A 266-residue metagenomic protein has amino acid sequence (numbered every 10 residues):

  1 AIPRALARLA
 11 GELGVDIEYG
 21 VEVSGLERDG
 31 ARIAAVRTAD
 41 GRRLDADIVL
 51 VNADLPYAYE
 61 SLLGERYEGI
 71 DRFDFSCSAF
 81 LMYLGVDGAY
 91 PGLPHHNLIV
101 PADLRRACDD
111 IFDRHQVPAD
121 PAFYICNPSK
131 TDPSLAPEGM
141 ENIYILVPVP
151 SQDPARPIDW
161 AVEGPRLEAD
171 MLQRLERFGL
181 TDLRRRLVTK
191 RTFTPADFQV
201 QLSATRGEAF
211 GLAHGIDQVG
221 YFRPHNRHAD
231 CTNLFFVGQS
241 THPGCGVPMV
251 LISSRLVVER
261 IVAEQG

Functional and structural regions predicted by a protein language model:
A1-I33: Helical element adjacent to the flavin cofactor pocket in flavoenzyme catalytic cores
G11-I17, E176-L187, Q265-G266: Surface-exposed helix-capping loop/turn segments at secondary-structure junctions
E22-P137: Mid-domain catalytic core of redox enzymes that form a hydrophobic substrate pocket/lid adjacent to a catalytic redox
G25-R28, V262-G266: Active-site-proximal substrate-binding core of FAD-dependent oxidoreductases
L50, L84, I145, L175 (+3 more regions): Hydrophobic, well-ordered secondary-structure elements that form the walls of internal hydrophobic environments
A89-Q199: C-terminal segments that line or cap access tunnels to active or ligand-binding sites in enzymes and enzyme-associated
P118-C126, T181-P243: A glycine-rich dinucleotide-binding beta-alpha-beta segment and adjacent secondary-structure elements that constitute
Q239-V262: A conserved FAD-binding loop/helix module that cradles the flavin
